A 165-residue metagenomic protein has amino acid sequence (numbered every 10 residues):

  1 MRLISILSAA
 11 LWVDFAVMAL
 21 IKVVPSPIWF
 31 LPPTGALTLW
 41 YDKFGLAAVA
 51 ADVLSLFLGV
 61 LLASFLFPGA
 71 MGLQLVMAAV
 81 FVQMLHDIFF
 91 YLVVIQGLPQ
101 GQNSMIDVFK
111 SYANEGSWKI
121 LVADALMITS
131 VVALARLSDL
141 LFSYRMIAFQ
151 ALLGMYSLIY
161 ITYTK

Functional and structural regions predicted by a protein language model:
M1-W118, T129, A133-K165: Juxtamembrane/disordered regions of integral membrane proteins
